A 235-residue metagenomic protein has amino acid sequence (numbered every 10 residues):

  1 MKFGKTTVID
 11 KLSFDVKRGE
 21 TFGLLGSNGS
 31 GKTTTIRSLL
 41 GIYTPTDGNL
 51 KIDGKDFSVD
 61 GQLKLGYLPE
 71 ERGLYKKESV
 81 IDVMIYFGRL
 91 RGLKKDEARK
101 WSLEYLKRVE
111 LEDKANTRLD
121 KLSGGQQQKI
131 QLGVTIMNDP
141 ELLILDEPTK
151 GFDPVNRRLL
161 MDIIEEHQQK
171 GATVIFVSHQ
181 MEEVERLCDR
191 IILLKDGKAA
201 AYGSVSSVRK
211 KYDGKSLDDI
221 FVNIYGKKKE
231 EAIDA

Functional and structural regions predicted by a protein language model:
G48-L63: Conserved ABC transporter NBD signature motif
I85, R89, E97-K114: Conserved ABC ATPase "signature" region
R118-L122: Conserved ABC ATPase signature
L143-E147: Catalytic Walker B motif of ABC-type/P-loop ATPase nucleotide-binding domains
V184-R186: A short, surface-exposed alpha-helical micro-motif characterized by mixed small hydrophobic and charged/polar residues
Y202-G203: ABC ATPase "signature
